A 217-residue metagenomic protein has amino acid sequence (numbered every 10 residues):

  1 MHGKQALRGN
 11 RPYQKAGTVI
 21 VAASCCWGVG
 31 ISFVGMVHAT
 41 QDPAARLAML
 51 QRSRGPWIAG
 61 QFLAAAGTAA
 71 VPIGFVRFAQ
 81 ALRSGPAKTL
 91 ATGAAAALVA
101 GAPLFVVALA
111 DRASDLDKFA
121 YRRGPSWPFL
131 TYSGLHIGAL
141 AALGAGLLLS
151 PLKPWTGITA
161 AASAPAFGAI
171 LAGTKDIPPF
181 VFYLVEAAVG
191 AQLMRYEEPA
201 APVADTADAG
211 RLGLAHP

Functional and structural regions predicted by a protein language model:
H2-P217: Hydrophobic, aromatic-enriched alpha-helical segments typical of multi-pass transmembrane helices
